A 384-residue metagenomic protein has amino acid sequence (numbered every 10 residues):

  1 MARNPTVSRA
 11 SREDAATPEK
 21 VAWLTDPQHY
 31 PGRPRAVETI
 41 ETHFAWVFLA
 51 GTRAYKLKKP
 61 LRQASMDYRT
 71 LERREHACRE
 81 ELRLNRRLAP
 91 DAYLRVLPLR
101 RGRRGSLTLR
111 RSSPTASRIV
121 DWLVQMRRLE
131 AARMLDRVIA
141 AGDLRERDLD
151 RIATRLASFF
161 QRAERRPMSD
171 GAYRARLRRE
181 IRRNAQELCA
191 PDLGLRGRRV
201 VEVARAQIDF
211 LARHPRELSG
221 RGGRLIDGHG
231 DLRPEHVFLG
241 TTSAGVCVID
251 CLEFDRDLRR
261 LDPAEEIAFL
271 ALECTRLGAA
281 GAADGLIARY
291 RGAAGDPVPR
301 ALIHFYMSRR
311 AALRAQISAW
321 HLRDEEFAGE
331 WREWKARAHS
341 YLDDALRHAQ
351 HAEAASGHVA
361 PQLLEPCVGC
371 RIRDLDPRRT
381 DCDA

Functional and structural regions predicted by a protein language model:
A2-T25: Cysteine-rich, disulfide-bonded extracellular modules and peptides in secreted proteins and receptor ectodomains
P18-E217, H229, P234-L313: Conserved ATP-binding subdomain of kinase catalytic cores across diverse folds
L218-I226: Protein kinase catalytic-loop region centered on the HRD/HxD motif
Q316-L363: ATP/Mg2+ or Mg2+-diphosphate-binding catalytic cores that bind nucleotide phosphates or diphosphates via glycine-rich
L363-L364, L375: Leucine-biased recognition of intrinsically disordered, low-complexity hydrophobic segments
C367-C370, C382: Cysteine-centered motifs
D374-D376, D381: Intrinsic-disorder-associated, low-complexity terminal segments enriched in Asp/Asn/His/Tyr and depleted of Lys/Arg
